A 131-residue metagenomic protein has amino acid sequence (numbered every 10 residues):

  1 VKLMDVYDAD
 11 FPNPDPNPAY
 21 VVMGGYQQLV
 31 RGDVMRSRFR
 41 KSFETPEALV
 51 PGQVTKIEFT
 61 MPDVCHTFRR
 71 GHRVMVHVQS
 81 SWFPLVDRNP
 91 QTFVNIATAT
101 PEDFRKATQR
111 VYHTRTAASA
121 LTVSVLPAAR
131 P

Functional and structural regions predicted by a protein language model:
V1-P131: Glycine/threonine-rich phosphate-binding loop and adjacent beta-strand/alpha-helix elements that clamp
